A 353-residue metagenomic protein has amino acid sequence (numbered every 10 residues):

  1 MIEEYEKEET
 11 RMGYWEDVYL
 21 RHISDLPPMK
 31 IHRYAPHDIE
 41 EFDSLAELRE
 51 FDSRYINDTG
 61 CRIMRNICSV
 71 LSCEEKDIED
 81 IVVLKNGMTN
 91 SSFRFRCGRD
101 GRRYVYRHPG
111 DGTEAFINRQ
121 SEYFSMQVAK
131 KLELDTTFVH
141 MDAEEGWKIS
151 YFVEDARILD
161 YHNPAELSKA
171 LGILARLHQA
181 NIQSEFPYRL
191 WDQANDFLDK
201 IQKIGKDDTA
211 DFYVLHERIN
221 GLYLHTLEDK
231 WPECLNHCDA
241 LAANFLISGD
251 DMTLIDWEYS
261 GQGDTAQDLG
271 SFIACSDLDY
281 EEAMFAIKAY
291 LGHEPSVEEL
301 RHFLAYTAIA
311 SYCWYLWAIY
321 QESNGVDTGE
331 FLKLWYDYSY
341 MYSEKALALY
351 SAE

Functional and structural regions predicted by a protein language model:
M1-H37, A46, I117-Q120: Catalytic-core segments of class I nucleotidyltransferases/pyrophosphorylases that form NMP-activated intermediates
K30-R33, E40-E41, S150, L254: Conserved active-site beta-strand element of glycosyltransferases/polysaccharide synthases
D38, E47-V82: Juxta-kinase regulatory segment immediately upstream of eukaryotic protein kinase catalytic domains
A46, D52, I56-G60, L316-E353: ATP/Mg2+ or Mg2+-diphosphate-binding catalytic cores that bind nucleotide phosphates or diphosphates via glycine-rich
R62-D77, I182-C238, S248, V297: An alpha-helical support segment within catalytic cores of ATP-dependent transferases
V82-W191, K203-V214, E228: ATP-binding pocket architecture of kinase catalytic cores
V82-Y106, G221-Q267: Active-site acidic catalytic loop and adjacent metal/ATP-binding pocket of ATP-dependent phosphoryl transfer enzymes
A266-P295, A308-V326: Active-site activation/catalytic loop segments of kinase-like enzymes and analogous catalytic loops in related
